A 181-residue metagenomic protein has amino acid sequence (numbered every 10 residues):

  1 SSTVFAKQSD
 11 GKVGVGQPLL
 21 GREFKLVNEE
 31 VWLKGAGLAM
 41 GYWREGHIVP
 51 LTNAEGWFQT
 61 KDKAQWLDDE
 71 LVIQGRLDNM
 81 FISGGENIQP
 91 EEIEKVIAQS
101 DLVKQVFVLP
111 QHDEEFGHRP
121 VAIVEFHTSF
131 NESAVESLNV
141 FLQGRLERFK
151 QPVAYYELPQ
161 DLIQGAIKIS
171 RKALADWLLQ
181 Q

Functional and structural regions predicted by a protein language model:
S1-L71, L77-M80: Conserved AMP-binding/adenylate-forming
Q8-S9, E29, D101, F126-S129 (+1 more regions): Short loop segments at secondary-structure junctions
F24, Q105-V108, Y155: Generic structural signal for residues in well-ordered beta-strands
V27, L109-Q111, L158-Q160: Conserved beta-strand termini and adjacent loop/short-helix elements that scaffold enzyme active sites in alpha/beta
V27, V72-Q74, Q164, I169-S170: Generic structural signal for well-ordered beta-strand positions
G35, K61-K150: AMP-binding/adenylate-forming catalytic core of the ANL superfamily
L146-I169: AMP-binding/adenylate-forming catalytic domain of the ANL superfamily
K168-Q181: Phosphopantetheine-dependent thiolation modules in NRPS/PKS and related acyl-activating systems
